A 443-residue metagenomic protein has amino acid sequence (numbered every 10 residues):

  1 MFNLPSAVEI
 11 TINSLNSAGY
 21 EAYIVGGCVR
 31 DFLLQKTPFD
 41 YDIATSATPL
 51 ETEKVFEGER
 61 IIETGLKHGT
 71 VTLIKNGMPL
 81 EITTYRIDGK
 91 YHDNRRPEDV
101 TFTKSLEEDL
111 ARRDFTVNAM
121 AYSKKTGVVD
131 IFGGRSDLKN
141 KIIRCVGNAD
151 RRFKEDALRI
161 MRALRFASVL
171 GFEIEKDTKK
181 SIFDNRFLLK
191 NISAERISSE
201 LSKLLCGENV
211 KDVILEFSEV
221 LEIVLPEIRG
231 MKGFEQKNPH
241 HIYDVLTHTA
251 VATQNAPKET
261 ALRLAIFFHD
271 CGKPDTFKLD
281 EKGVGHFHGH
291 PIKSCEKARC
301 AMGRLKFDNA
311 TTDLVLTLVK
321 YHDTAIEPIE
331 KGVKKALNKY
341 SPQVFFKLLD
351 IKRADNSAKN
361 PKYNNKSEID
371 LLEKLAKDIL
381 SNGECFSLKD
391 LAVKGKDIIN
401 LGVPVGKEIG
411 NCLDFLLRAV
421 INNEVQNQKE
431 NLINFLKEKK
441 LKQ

Functional and structural regions predicted by a protein language model:
M1-Q443: Catalytic cores of the polymerase beta-like nucleotidyltransferase superfamily and closely associated nucleotide
